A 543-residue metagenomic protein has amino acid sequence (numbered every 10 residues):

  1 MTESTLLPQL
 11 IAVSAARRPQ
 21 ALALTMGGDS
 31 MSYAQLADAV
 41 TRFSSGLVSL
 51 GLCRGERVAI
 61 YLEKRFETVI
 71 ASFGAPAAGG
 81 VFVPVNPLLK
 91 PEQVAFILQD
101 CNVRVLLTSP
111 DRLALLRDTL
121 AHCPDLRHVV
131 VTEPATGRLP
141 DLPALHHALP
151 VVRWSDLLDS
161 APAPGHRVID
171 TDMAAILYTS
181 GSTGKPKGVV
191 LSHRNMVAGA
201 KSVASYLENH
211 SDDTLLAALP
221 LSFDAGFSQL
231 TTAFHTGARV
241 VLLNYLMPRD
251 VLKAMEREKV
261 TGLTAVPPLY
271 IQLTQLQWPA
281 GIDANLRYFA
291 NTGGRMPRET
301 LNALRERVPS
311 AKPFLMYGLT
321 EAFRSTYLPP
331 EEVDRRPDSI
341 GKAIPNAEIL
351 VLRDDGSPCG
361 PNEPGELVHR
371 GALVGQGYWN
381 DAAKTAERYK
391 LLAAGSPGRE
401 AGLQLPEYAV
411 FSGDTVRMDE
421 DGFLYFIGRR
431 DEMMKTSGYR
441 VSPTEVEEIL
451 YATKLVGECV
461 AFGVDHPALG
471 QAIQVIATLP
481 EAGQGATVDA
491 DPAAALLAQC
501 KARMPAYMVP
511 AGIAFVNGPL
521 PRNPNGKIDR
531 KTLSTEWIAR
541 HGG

Functional and structural regions predicted by a protein language model:
T2-S4, A12, Q20-R65, V69-F73 (+2 more regions): Conserved AMP-binding/adenylate-forming core of the ANL superfamily
S4, Q20, V130-E133, H146-S155 (+3 more regions): Conserved pre-ATP/AMP-binding loop-to-beta segment of ANL
S49-L50, A77-D156: Structural core segment of the AMP-binding/adenylate-forming
L89, L106, M255, L263 (+7 more regions): AMP-binding/adenylate-forming catalytic core of the ANL superfamily
T132, M504-K527: AMP-binding/adenylate-forming catalytic domain of the ANL superfamily
V197-T214, S222-G262, L276: Conserved AMP-binding/adenylation subdomain of ANL enzymes
H235, V260-A265, T274-R336, E348 (+1 more regions): Gly/Ser/Thr-rich phosphate-binding loop
A343-N346, S357-P397, V441: Conserved ATP/PPi-binding loop(s) of AMP-dependent carboxylate-activating enzymes
